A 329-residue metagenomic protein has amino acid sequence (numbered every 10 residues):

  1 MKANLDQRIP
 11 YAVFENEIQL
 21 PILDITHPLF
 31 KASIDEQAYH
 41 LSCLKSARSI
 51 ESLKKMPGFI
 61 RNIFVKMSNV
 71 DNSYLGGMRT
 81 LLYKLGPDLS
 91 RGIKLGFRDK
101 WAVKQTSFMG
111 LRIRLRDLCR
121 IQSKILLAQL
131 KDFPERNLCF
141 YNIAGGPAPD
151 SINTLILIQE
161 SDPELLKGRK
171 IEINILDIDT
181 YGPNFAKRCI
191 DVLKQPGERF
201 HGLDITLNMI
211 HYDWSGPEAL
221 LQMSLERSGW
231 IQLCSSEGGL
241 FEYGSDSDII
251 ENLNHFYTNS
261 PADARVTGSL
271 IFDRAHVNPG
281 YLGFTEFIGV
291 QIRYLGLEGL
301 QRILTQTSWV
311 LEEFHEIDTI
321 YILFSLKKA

Functional and structural regions predicted by a protein language model:
M1-F133: Rossmann-like AdoMet
Y39-N72, I178-N184, R188-A329: Alpha-helical subdomain
S107-Q122, P147-S151, I178-A186, W214 (+2 more regions): Phosphate/oxyanion-binding active-site loops and adjacent basic polyanion-contact surfaces
C119, L155-Q159, L253-T258: A structural alpha-helix within SAM-dependent methyltransferase catalytic domains
F133-P149: Conserved class I S-adenosyl-L-methionine
P147-K167: Conserved SAM-binding loop of SAM-dependent methyltransferases across substrates and taxa, primarily the Class I
K170-I178: Conserved SAM-binding motif I beta-strand of class I
